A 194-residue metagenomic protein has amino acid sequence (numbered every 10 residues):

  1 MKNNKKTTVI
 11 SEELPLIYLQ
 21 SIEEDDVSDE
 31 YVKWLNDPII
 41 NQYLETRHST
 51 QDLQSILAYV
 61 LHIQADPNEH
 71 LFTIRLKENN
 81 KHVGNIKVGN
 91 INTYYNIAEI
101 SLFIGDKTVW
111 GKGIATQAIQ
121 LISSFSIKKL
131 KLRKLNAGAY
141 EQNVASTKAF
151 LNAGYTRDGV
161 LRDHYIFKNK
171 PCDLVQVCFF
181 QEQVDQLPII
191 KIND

Functional and structural regions predicted by a protein language model:
M1-V27, D37, L71, K77-D194: Acyl-donor (CoA/ACP) binding surface of acyl/acetyltransferases
E30-Y31, I40, I56, I100: Hydrophobic pocket/interface hotspot
Y31-V32, L57-V60, S123: A generic alpha-helix structural signal
K33-W34, T46, A58, W110: Tryptophan-centered motif/residue detector
I39-Y59: Conserved GNAT-fold acetyl-CoA-binding loop/helix
L61-T73: A short helix-loop-beta-strand connector motif used in the catalytic cores of GNAT acetyltransferases and, in some
